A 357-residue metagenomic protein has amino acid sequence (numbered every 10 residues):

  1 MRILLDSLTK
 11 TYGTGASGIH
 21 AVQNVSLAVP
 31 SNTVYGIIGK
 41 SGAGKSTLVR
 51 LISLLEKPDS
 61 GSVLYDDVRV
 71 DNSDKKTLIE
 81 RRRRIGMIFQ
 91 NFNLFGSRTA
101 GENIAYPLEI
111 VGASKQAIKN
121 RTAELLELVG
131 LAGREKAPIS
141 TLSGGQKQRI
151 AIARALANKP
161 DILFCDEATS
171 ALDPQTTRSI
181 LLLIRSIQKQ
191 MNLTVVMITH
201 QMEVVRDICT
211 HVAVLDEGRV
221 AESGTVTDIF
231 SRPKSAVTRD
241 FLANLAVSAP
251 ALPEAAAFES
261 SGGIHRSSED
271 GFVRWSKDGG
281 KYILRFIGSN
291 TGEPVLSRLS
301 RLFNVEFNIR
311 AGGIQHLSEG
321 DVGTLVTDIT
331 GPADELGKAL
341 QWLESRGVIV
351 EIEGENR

Functional and structural regions predicted by a protein language model:
A16, V70-G86, I110, K115 (+1 more regions): ABC ATPase NBD coupling module
S53: Helix-to-loop junction immediately C-terminal to a conserved catalytic motif
G61-V70: Conserved ABC transporter NBD signature motif
R69, A105, E109, Q116-R134: Conserved ABC ATPase "signature" region
A137-S140, N158: Conserved signature/switch motifs of ABC ATPase nucleotide-binding domains
V205-D207: A short, surface-exposed alpha-helical micro-motif characterized by mixed small hydrophobic and charged/polar residues
S223-G224, R232: ABC ATPase "signature
